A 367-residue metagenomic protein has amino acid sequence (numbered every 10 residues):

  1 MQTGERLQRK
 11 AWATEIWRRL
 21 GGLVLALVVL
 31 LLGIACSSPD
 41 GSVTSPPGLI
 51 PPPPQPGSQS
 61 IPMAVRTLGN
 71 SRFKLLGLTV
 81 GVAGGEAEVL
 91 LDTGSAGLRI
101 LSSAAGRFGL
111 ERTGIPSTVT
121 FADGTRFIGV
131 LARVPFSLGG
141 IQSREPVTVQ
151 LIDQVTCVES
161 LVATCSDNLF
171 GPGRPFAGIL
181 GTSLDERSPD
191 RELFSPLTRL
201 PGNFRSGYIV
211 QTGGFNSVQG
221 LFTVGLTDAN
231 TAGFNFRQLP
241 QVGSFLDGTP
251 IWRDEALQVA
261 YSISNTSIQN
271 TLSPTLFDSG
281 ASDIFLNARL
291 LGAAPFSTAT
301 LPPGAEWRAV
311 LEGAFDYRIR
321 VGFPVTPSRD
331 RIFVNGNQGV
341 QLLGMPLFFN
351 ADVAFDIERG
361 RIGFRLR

Functional and structural regions predicted by a protein language model:
E5-V24: Bacterial N-terminal signal peptides that target proteins for export
A13-E15, V28, S37: Short stretches within intrinsically disordered, low-complexity N-terminal or propeptide regions
V24-G33: Bacterial N-terminal signal peptides
G33-R367: Pepsin/retropepsin-fold aspartyl endopeptidases
